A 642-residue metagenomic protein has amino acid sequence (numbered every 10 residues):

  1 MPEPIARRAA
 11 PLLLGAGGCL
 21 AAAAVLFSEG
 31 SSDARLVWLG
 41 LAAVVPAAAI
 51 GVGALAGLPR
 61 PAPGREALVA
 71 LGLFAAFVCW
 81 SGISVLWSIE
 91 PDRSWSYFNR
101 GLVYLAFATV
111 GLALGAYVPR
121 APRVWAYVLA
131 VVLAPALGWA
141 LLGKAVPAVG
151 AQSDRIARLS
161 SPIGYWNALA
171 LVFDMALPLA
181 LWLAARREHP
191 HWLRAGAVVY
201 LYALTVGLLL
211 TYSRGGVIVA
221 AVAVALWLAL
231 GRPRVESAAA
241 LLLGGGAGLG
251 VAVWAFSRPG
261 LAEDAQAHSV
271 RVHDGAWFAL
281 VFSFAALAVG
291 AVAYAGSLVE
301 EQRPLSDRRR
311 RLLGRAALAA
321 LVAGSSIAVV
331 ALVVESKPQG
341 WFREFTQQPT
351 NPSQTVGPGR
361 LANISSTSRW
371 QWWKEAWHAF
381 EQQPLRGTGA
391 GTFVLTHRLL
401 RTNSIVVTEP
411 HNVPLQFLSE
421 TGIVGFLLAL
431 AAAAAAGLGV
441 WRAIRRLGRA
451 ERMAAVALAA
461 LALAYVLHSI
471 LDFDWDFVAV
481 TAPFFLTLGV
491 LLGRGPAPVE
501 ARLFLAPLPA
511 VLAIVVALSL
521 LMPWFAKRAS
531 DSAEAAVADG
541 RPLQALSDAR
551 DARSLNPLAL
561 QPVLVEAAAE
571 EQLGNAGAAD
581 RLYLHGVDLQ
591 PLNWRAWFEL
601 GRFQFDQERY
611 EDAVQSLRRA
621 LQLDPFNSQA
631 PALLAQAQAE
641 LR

Functional and structural regions predicted by a protein language model:
M1-V85, I89-S96, A106-V131, W182-V198 (+13 more regions): Transmembrane signal-anchor hairpin modules in multi-pass inner-membrane enzymes, especially those that act on
L13-A22, L133, G196-L204, L243-G244 (+3 more regions): Loop-to-helix entry and N-terminal half of a specific, functionally important transmembrane alpha helix in multi-pass
V25-S32, Q416-T421, V456-F484: Membrane helix-loop boundary segments at the extracytoplasmic
G82-S88, R100, A134-V172, Y202-T211 (+5 more regions): Membrane-interfacial helix-loop-helix modules of multi-pass inner-membrane proteins that assemble, modify, or transport
Y165, Q354-P410, P414-F417, T421-L428: TM-adjacent membrane-interface loops and short helices in multi-pass inner/ER membrane proteins
I423-V456, E608: Hydrophobic transmembrane alpha-helices and their immediate junctions
